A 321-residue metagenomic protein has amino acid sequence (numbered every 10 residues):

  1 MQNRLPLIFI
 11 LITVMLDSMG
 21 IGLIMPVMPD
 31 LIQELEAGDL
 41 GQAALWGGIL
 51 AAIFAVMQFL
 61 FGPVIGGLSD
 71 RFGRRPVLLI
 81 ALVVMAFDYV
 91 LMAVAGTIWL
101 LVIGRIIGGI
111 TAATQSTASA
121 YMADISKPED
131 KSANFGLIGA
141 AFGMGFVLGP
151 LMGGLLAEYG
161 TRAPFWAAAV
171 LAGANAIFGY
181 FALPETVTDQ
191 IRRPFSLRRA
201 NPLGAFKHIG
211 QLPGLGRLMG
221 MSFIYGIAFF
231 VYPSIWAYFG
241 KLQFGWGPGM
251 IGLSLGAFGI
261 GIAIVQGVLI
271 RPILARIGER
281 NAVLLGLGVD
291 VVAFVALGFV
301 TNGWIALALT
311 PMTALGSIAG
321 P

Functional and structural regions predicted by a protein language model:
M1-Q2, P184-G220: Juxtamembrane intracellular "pre-TM" segments in multi-pass secondary transporters
V27-A44, S234-M250: Short amphipathic helix-loop junctions that connect adjacent transmembrane helices in Major Facilitator Superfamily/SLC
A55-P63, A113, F146-V147, G259-V268: Residue-level signature of mid-helix packing/kink "hotspots" within the transmembrane helices of 12-pass Major
F61-F72, V265-E279: Helix-to-loop junctions at the C-terminal end of transmembrane segments in multipass secondary transporters
G73, V94-W99, G245, F299-T301: Helix-breaking motifs and short loop linkers at transmembrane-helix boundaries and internal kinks in secondary membrane
P76-L91, N281-A296: Structural signature of the two symmetry-related core transmembrane helices
G104-G143: Cytoplasmic helix-loop-helix junction between adjacent transmembrane helices in 12-TM secondary transporters
A141-F181: Helix-loop-helix hairpin linking two adjacent transmembrane segments in secondary transporters
